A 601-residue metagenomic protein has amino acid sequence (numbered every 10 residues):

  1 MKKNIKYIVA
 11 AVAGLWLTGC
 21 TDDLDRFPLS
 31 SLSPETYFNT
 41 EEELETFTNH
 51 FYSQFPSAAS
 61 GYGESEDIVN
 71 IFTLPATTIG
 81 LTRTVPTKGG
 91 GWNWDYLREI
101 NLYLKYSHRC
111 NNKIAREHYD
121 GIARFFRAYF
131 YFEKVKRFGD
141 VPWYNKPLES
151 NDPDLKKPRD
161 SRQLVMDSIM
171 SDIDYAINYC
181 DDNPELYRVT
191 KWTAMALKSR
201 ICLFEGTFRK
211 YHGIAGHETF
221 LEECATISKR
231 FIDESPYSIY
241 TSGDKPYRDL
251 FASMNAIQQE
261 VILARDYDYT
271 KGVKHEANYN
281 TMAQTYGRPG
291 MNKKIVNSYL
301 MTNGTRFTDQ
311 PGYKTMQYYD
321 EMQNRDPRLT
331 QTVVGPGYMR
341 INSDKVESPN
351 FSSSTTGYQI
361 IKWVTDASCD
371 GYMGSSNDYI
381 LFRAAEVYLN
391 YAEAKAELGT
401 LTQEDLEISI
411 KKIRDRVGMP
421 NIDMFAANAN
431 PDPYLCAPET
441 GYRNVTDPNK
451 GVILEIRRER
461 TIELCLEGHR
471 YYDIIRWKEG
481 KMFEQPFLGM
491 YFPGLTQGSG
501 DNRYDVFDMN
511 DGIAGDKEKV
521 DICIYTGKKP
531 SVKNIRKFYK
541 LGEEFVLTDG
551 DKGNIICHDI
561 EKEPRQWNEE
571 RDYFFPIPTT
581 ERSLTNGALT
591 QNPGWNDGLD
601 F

Functional and structural regions predicted by a protein language model:
M1-T18: Sec-dependent bacterial lipoprotein signal peptides
W16, T21-P75, M166, M170 (+6 more regions): An aromatic- and glycine-enriched ligand-binding surface/loop that stacks and positions planar moieties
C20-T21, N93-W94, R162, S168 (+3 more regions): Long, intrinsically disordered, low-complexity segments
N39-N49, S53-S57, T73-F138, D154-D167 (+7 more regions): Conserved, well-structured interaction surfaces
R127-A128, S199, D378-M424: Extended amphipathic alpha-helical segments enriched in small hydrophobics
V135-P142, P184, F204-G213, E397-T400: Short coil/turn linking the two alpha-helices of tandem helical-hairpin repeats
K314-A384, N592-F601: Flexible, polar/acidic helix-loop-strand segments at domain edges
